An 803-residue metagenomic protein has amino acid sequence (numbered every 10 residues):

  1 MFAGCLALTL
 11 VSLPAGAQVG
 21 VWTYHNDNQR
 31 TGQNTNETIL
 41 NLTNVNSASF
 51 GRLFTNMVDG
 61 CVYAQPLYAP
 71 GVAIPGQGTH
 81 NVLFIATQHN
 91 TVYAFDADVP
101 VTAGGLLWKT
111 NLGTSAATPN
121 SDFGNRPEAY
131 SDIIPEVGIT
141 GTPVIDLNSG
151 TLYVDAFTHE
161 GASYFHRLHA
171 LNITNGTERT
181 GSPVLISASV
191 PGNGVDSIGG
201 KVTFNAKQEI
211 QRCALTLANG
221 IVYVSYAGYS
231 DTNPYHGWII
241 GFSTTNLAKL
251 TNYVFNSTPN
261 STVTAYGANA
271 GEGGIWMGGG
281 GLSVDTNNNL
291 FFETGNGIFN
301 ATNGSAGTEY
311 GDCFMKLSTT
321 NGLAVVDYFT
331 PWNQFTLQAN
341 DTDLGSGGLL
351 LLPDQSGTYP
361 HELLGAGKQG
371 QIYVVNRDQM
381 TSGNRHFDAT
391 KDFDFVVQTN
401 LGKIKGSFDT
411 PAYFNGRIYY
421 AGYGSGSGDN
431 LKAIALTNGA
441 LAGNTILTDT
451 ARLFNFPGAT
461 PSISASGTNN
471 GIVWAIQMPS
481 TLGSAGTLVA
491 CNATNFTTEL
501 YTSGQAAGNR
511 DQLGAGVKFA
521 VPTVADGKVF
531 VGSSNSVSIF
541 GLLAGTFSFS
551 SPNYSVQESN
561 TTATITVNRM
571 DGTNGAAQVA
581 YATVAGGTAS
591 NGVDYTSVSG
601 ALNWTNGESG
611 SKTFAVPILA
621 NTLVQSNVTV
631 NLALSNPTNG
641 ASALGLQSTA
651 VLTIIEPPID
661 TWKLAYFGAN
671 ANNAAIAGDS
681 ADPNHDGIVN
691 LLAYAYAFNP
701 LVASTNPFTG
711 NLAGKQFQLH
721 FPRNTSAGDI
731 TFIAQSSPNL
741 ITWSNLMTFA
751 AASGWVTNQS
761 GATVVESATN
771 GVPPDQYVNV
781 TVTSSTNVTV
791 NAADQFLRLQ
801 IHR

Functional and structural regions predicted by a protein language model:
F2-S12: Bacterial N-terminal signal peptides
P14-N28, A544-N553, S559-N560, P657-N672 (+1 more regions): Boundary/junction segments of secreted and surface-exposed precursor proteins
Q18-S318, L323-Q355, P360-S382, K405-I434 (+5 more regions): Mobile, glycine-rich extracellular loop/lid and propeptide segments that shape or gate substrate/ligand access
V21, F95-A97, F242, L317 (+7 more regions): Predominantly extracellular/luminal cell-surface or secreted proteins
N26-Q29, V99-P100, N495-F496, A544 (+11 more regions): Acidic glycine-/aspartate-rich tracts in secreted/extracellular proteins
T174-T177, N246-L247, T494, A544 (+2 more regions): Asp-box/BNR beta-propeller loop motif
A544-P658: Short boundary segments that mark the start of a structured unit
G545-T546, P657-R803: Short, composition-biased motifs enriched in small/polar/acidic residues
